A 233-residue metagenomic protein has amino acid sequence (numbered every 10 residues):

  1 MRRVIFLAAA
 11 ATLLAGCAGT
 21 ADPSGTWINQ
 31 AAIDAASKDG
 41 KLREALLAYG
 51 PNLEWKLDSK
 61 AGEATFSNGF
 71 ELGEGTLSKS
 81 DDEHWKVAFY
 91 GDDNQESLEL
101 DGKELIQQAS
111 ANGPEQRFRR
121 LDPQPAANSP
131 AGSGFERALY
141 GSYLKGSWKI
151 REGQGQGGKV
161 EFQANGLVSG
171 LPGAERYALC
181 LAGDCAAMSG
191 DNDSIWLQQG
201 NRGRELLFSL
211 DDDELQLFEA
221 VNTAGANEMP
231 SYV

Functional and structural regions predicted by a protein language model:
M1-V4: Positively charged n-region of N-terminal signal peptides that target proteins for export
F6-A9: Sec-dependent N-terminal signal peptides
C17-I28, N128-K149: N-terminal helix-cap/turn-to-beta initiation motif at the start of protein domains
A18-I28, A32-S37, L42-A45: N-terminal trafficking/processing presequences and adjacent post-cleavage segments of proteins routed to secretion
A32-K38, L47-E104, E152-G158, L167-V233: Contiguous, well-ordered beta-strand patches that form the walls/edges of small beta-barrel/beta-sandwich domains
L105-R137: Short, structured interface segments
